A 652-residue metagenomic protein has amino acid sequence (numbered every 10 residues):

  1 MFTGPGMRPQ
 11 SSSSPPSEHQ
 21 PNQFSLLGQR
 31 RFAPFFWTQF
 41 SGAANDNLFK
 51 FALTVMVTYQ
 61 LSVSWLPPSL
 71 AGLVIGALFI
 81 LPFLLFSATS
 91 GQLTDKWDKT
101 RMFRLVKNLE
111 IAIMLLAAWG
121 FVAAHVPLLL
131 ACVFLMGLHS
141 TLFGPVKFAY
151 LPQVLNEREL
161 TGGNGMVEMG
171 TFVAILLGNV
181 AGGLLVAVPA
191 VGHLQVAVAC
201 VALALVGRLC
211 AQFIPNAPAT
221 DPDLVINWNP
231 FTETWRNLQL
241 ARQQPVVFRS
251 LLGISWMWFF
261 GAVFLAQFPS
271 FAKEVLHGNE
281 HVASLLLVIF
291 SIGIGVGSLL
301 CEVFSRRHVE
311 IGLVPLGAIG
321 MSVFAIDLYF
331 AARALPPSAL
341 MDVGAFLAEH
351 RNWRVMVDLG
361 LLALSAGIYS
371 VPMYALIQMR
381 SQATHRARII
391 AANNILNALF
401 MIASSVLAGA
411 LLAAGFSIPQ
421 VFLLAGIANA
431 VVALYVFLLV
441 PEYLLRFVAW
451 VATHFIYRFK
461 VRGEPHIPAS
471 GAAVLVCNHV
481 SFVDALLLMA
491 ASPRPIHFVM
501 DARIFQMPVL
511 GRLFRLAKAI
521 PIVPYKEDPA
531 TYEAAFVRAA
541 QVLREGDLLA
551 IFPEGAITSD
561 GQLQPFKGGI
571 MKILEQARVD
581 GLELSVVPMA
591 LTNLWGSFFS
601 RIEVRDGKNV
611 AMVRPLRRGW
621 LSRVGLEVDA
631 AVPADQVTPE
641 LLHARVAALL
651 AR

Functional and structural regions predicted by a protein language model:
F2-L434: Alpha-helical transmembrane-bundle signature of multi-pass membrane transport and export proteins
P441-G471: N-terminal signal-anchor transmembrane helix
H454-R462, A530-E533, G607-V610: Short gly/ser/thr-rich secondary-structure transition/capping motifs
A469-P529: Catalytic core of membrane glycerolipid acyltransferases/transacylases, capturing the structured, soluble-facing
G471-C477, D547-P553, L584: Generic beta-sheet signal
P529-Q562: Internal catalytic-core helix/loop-beta-alpha segment that presents or stabilizes conserved functional determinants
D547-L548, S559-V637: A cross-family acyltransferase "interaction/gating" segment
